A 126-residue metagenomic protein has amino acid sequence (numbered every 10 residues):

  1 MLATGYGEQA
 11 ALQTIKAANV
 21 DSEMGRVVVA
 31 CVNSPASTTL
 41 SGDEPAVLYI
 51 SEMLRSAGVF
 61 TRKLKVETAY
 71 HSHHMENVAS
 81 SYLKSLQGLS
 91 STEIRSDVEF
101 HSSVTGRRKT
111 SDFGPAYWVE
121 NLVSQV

Functional and structural regions predicted by a protein language model:
L2-A3, L12, R55-V126: Acyltransferase
A3-E23: Short amphipathic alpha-helix segments
E8, G42-V47: Helix N-cap motif at beta-to-alpha junctions
I15-A18, V47-A57: Short amphipathic alpha-helices in soluble, non-transmembrane regions that often serve as interface/regulatory elements
G25-V28, G88: Generic recognition of flexible, low-complexity loop/linker segments
V27-N33, K63, E93: Short beta-strand
A36-S41: A generic structural motif
